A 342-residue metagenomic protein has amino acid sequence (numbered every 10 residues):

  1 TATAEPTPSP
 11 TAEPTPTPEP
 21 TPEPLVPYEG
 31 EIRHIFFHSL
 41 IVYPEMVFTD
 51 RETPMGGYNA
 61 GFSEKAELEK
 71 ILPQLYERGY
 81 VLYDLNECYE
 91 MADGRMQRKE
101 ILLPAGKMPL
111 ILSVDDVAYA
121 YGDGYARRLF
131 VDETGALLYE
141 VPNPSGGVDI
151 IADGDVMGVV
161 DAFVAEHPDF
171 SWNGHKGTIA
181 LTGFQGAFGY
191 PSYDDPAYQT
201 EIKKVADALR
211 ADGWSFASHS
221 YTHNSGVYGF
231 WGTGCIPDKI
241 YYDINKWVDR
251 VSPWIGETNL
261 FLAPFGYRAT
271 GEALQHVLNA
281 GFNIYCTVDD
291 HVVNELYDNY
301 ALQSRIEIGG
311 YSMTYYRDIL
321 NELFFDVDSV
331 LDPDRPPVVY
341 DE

Functional and structural regions predicted by a protein language model:
T1-E23: Ser/Thr-rich, Proline-interspersed low-complexity disordered segments
P22-L85, Q97-L112, Y121-G124, G226-E342: C-terminal active-site subregion of NodB/CE4 polysaccharide deacetylases
E29-A208, D212: Active-site beta->alpha N-cap acidic-glycine motif
M91, T182-A187, H223, P264-T270: Short, internal active-site loops enriched in acidic
T178-A180, A217, Y285-C286: Structural detector of well-ordered beta-strand residues that form the stable sheet scaffold of enzyme domains
A206-G226: A structural motif
